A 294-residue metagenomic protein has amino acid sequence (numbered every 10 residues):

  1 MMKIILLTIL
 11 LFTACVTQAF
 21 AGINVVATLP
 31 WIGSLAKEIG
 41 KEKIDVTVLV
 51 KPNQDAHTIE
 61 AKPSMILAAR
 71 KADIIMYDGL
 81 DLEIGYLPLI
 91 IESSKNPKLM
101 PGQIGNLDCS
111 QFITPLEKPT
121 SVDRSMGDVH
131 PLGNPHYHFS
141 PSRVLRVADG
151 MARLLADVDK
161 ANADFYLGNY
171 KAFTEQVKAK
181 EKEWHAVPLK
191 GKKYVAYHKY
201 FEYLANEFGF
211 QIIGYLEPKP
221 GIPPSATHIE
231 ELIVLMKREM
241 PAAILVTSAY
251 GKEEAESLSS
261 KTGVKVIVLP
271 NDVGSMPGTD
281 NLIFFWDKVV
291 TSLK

Functional and structural regions predicted by a protein language model:
K3-Q18: Bacterial N-terminal signal peptides
A21-K294: Extracytoplasmic metal-acquisition and chelation regions
